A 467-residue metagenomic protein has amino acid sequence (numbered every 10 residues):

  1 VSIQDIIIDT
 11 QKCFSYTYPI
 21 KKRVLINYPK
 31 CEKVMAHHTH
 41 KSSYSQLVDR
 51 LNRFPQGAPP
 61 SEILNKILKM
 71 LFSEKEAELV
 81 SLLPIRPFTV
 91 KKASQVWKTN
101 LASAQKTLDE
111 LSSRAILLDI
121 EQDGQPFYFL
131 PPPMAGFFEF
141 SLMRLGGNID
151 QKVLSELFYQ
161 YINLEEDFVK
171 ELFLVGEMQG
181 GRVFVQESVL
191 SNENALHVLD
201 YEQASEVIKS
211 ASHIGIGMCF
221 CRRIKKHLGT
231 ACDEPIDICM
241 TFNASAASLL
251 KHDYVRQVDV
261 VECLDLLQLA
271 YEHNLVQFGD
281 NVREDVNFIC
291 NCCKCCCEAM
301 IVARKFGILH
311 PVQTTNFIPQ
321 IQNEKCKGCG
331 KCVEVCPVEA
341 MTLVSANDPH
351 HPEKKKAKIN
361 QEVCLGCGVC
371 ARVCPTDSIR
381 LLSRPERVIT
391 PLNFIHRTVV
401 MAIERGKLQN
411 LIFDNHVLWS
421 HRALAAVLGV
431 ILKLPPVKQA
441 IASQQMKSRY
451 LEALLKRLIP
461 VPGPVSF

Functional and structural regions predicted by a protein language model:
Y16, K21-I63: Long, low-complexity, charged/polar intrinsically disordered regions in eukaryotic proteins
R86-W97: Short acidic, hydrophobic short linear motifs in intrinsically disordered regions
W97-S113: Short amphipathic alpha-helical interaction segments
S112-Q122, M341-T342, I379-R380: A short, conserved structural fragment
Q125-L164: Short, amphipathic alpha-helical interaction segments positioned at domain boundaries
Y128, V276-F288, F306-V335, E339-G366 (+1 more regions): Ferredoxin-like iron-sulfur electron-transfer modules
L164-I318, H350: Catalytic cores of enzyme domains
P352-K356, N360-F467: Flanking helices and flexible, charged tails adjoining ferredoxin-like Fe-S electron-transfer domains in multi-subunit
